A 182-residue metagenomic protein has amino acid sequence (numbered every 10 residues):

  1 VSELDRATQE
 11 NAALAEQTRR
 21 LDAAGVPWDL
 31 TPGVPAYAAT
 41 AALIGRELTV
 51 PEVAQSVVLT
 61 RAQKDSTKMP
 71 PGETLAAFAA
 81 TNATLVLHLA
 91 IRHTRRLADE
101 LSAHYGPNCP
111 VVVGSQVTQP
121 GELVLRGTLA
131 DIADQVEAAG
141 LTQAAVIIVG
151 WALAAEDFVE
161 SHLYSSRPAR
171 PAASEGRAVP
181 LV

Functional and structural regions predicted by a protein language model:
V1-N11: Hydrophobic interface positions of alpha-helical coiled-coils
E3, E16, A36, E73 (+1 more regions): Short Gly/charged-rich anion-binding patches and loops
Q9-A12, E16-K64: Short glycine-cluster motifs
R19-L21, A54-S56, R61-V182: A contiguous loop/helix-start segment that scaffolds small-molecule binding in enzyme catalytic cores
